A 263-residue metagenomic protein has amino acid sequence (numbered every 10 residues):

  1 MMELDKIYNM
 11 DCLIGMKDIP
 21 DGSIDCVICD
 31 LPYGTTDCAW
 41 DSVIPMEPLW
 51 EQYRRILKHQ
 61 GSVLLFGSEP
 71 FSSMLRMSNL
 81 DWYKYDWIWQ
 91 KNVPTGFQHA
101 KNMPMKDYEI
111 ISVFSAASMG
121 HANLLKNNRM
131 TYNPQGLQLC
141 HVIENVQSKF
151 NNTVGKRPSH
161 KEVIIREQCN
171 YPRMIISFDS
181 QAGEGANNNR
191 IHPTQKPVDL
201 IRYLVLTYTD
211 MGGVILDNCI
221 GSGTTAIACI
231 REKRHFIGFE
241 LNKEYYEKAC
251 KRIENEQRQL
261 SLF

Functional and structural regions predicted by a protein language model:
M1-G238, E244-E247: Core catalytic lobe of class I
M2, C250-L262: Short, conserved SAM-binding/catalytic segment of Class I S-adenosyl-L-methionine-dependent methyltransferases
